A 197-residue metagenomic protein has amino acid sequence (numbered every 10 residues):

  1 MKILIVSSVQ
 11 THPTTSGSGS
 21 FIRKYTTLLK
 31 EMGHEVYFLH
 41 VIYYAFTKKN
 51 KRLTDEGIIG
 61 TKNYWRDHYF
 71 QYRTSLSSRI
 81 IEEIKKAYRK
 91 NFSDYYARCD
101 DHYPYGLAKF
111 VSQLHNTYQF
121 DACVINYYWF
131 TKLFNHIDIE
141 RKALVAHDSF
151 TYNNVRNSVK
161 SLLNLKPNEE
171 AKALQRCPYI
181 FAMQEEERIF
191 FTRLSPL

Functional and structural regions predicted by a protein language model:
M1-D67: N-terminal subdomain of nucleotide-sugar transferases
S18, I125-Y127, A182-Q184: Replace "coordinates the UDP/GDP/TDP-sugar" with "coordinates nucleotide-activated sugar donors
Y44-F110: A conserved catalytic-core segment of Leloir-type glycosyltransferases
A97, T131-K132, H147-K160: A short, histidine- and acid-enriched strand-loop-helix "catalytic/donor-clamping" loop that lines the nucleotide-sugar
G106-Q113, F150, K160-I180: Membrane-proximal helix-turn-helix segments that form the acceptor-binding/catalytic region of lipid-linked
V111-F130, R141: Short N-terminal targeting/anchoring amphipathic segment
A122, I137-V155: Active-site proximal beta-strand in glycosyltransferases
K132-F134, A171-L197: A short, active-site helix/loop in glycosyltransferases that binds the activated sugar's phosphate group
